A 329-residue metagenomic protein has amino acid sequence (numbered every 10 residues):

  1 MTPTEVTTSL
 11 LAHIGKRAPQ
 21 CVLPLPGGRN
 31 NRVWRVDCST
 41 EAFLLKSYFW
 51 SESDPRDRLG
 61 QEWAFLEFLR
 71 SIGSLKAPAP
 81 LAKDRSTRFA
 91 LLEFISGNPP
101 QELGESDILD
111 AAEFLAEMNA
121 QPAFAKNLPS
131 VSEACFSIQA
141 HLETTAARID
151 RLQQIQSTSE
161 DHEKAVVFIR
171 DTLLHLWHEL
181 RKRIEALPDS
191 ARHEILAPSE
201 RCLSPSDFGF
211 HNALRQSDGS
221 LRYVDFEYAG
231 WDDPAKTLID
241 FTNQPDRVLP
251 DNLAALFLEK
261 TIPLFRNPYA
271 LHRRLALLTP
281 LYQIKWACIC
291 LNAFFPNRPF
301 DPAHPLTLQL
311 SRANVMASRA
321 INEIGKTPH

Functional and structural regions predicted by a protein language model:
T2-A18, A123-S206, L271, P328: An alpha-helical support segment within catalytic cores of ATP-dependent transferases
S9, A64-S71, E93, E117 (+4 more regions): Residue-level signal for well-ordered alpha-helical scaffold segments within enzymatic catalytic domains
L23-P26, N30-S157: ATP-binding pocket architecture of kinase catalytic cores
L23-T40, L44-L45, I184-T237: Active-site acidic catalytic loop and adjacent metal/ATP-binding pocket of ATP-dependent phosphoryl transfer enzymes
G97, L221, A229-W231, Q244-R247: Activation segment
K164, C288-H329: ATP/Mg2+ or Mg2+-diphosphate-binding catalytic cores that bind nucleotide phosphates or diphosphates via glycine-rich
K182-D189, S220, A255-R274: Short amphipathic alpha-helical segments and their helix-coil junctions
P234-P268, P280-F300: Active-site activation/catalytic loop segments of kinase-like enzymes and analogous catalytic loops in related
